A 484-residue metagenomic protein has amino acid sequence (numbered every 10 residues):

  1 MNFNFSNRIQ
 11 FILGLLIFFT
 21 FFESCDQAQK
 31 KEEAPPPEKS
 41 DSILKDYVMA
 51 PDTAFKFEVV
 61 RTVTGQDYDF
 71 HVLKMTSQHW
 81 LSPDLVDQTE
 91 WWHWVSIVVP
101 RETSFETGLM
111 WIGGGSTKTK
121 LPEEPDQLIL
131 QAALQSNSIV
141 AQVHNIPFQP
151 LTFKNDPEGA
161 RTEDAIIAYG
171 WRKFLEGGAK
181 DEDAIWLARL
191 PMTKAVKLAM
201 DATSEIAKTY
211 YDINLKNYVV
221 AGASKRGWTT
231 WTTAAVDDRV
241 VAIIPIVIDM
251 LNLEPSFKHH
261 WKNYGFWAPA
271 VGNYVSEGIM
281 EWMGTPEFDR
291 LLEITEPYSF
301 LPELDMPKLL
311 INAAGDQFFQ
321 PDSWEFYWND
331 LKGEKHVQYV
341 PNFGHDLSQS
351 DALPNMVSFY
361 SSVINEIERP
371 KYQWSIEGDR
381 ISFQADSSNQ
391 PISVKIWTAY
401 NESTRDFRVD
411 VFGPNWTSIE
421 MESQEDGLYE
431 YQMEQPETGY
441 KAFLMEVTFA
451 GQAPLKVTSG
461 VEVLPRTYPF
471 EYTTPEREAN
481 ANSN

Functional and structural regions predicted by a protein language model:
F21-S24: C-terminal motif of bacterial Sec signal peptides marking the signal peptidase cleavage site
K31-S104: Catalytic-loop region of hydrolases
W94, F105-G115: Short beta-strand element of the alpha/beta-hydrolase
G114-T119, L130, S138-K194, M250-F266 (+1 more regions): Cap/lid segment of the alpha/beta-hydrolase catalytic domain
G178-S224, V240: Gly/Ser-rich "nucleophile elbow"/oxyanion-hole loop immediately N-terminal to the catalytic nucleophile in hydrolases
T232-E281, Q338-N342, L347-P354: Hydrolase active-site cap/lid region
E287-F343, A385-I392: Serine-hydrolase catalytic core
S358-T398, T417-G427, Q432: Surface beta-strand/loop "capping" patches
